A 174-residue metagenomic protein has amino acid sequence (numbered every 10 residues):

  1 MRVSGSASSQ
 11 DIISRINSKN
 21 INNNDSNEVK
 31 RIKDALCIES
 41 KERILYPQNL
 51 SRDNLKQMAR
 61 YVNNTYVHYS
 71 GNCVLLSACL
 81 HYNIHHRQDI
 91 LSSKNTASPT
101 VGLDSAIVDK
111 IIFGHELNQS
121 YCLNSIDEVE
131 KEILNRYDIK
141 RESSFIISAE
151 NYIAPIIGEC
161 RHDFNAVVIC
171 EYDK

Functional and structural regions predicted by a protein language model:
R2-E116: Active-site nucleophile-adjacent alpha helix/oxyanion-hole segment immediately C-terminal to the catalytic cysteine
N83-R161, V167-K174: Conserved active-site-adjacent core of cysteine acyl-enzyme catalytic domains
